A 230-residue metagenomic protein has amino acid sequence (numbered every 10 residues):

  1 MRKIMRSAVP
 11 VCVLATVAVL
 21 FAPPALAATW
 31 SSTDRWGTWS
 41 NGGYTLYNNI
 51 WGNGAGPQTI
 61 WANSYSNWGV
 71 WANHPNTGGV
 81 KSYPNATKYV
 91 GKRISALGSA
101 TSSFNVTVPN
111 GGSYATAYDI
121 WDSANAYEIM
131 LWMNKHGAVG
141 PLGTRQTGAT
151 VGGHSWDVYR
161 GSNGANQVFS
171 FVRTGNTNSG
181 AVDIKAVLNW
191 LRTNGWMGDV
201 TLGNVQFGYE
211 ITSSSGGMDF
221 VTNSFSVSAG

Functional and structural regions predicted by a protein language model:
M1-A27: Secretory targeting and sorting signals
A28-H74, G230: N-terminal segment immediately downstream of the Sec signal-peptide cleavage site in secreted/extracellular proteins
T29-S31, S95, S99-T107, T150 (+2 more regions): Ser/Thr- (and often Asn-) enriched beta-sheet segments in non-cytosolic proteins
N67-V70, G98-F104, Y118, L202-I211: Short, hydrophobic/proline-enriched secondary-structure or compact coil segments at domain edges
N76-G148: Extracellular-facing segments of soluble proteins and assemblies that are Gly/Ser/Thr-biased and enriched in aromatics
G79-I94, Q167-G198: Beta-sandwich interaction modules
A124-K185: Short helix-loop boundary/capping segments
N178-G230: Long, compositionally biased interface segments
